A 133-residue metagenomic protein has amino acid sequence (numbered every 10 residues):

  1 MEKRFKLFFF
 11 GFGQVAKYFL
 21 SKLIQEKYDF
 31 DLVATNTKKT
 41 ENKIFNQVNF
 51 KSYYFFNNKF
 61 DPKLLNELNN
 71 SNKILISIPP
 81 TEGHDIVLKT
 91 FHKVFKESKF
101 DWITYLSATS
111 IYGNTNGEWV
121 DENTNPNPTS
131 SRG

Functional and structural regions predicted by a protein language model:
K6-G11: Conserved N-terminal Rossmann-fold NAD(P)-binding element of oxidoreductases
A16-K17: N-terminal Rossmann-fold NAD(P) dinucleotide-binding loop
L23-I24: Aromatic pocket-lining residues of Rossmann-like dinucleotide-binding sites
V33-K39, F56-N58: N-terminal Rossmann-fold cofactor-binding loop
F45-F60, I76-P80: Rossmann-fold cofactor-recognition segment
E67-Y105: NAD(P)-cofactor binding segment of oxidoreductase domains
L106-E118: Conserved catalytic-site region of short-chain dehydrogenase/reductase
N116-G133: Catalytic helix-loop patch of NAD(P)-dependent Rossmann-fold dehydrogenases
